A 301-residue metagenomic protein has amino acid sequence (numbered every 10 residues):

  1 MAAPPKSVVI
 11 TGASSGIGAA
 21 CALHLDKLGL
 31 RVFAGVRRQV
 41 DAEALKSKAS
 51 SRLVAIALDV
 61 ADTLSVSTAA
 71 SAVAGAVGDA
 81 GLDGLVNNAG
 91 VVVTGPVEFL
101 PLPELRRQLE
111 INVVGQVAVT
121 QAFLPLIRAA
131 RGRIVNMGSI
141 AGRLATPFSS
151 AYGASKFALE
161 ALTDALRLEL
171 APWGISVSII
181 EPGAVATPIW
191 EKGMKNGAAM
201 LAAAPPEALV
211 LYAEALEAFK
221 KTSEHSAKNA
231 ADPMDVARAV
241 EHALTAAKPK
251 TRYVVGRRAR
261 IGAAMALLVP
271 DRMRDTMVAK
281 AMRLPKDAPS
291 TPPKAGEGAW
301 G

Functional and structural regions predicted by a protein language model:
S14-S15: Conserved glycine-rich cofactor-binding loop
L58-S71, L102: The beta1-alpha1 cofactor-binding region of Rossmann-like NAD(H)/NADP(H)-dependent oxidoreductases
P96-V97, P101-R106, R131: Substrate-binding pocket helix/loop in short-chain dehydrogenase/reductase
E98, L144-S150: Active-site loop immediately N-terminal to the catalytic Tyr-X3-Lys motif of short-chain dehydrogenase/reductase
T120, S155: Active-site helix of classical SDR
S139: Residue(s) in the substrate-gating loop at a strand-loop-helix junction that position the organic substrate next
P172-S226: C-terminal beta-strand-loop-alpha-helix "lid" module of Rossmann-like NAD(P)-dependent dehydrogenases
